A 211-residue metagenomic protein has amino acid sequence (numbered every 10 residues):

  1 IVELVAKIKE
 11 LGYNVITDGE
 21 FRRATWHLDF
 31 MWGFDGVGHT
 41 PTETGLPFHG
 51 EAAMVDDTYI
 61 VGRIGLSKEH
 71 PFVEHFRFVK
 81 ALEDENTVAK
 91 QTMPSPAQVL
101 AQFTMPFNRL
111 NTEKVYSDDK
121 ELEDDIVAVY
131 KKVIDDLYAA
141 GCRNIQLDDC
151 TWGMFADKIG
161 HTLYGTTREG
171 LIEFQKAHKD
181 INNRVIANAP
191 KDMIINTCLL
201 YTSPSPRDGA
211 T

Functional and structural regions predicted by a protein language model:
I1-S203: Domain-level signal for soluble alpha/beta catalytic cores
Y201-T211: Single conserved hydrophobic/aromatic residue that forms the stacking wall/gate of nucleotide- or nucleobase-binding
